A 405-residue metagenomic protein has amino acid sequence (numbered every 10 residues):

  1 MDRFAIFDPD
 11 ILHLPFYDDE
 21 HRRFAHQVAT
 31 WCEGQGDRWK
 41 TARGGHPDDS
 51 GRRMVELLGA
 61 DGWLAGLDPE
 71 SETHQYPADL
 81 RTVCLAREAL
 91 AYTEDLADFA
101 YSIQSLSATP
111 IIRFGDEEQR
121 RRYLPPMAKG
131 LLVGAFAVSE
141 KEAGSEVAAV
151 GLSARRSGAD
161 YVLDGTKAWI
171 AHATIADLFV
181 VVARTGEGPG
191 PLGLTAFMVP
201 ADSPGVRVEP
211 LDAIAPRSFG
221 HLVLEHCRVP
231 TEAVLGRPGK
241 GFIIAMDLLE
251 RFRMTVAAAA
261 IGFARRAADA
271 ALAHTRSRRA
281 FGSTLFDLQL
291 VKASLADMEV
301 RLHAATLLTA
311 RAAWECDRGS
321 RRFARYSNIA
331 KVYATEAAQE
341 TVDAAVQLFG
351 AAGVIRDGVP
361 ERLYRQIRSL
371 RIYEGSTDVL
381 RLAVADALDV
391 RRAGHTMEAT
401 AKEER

Functional and structural regions predicted by a protein language model:
M1-Y92, F114-Q119, P126-G130, R156-Y161 (+1 more regions): Alpha-helical interface subdomain recognition
A86-A91, A183, V199-S203, E225-R228: Short Ser/Thr-interspersed hydrophobic loop/turn segments at strand-loop and sheet-helix junctions that line or gate
D95-E118, G144-V147: N-terminal glycine-rich flavin-associated loop
G130-V138: A short, Trp-centered hydrophobic/proline-enriched beta-strand micro-motif
E142-S145, W169-H172, G186-G188, L211-S218: Short Gly/Pro-enriched turn/cap motifs at secondary-structure boundaries
A149, A201-P230: Flexible, small-/acidic-enriched active-site or ligand-binding loops
D160, D164-R207: A short core secondary-structure module
H226-I244: Long, acidic (Asp/Glu-rich), low-complexity accessory segments flanking structured domains
